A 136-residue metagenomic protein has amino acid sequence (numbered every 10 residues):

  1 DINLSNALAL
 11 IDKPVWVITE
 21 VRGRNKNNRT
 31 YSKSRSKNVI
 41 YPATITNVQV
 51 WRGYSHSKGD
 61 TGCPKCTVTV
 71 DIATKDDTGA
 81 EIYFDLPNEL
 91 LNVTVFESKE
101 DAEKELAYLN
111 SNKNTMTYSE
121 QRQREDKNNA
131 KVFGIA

Functional and structural regions predicted by a protein language model:
D1-I11, N129: Mixed-charge, Lys/Arg-rich low-complexity intrinsically disordered regions
N25-G53: Short beta-strand-centered aromatic/proline hotspots
H56-A136: Intrinsically disordered, low-complexity, charged/polar segments
